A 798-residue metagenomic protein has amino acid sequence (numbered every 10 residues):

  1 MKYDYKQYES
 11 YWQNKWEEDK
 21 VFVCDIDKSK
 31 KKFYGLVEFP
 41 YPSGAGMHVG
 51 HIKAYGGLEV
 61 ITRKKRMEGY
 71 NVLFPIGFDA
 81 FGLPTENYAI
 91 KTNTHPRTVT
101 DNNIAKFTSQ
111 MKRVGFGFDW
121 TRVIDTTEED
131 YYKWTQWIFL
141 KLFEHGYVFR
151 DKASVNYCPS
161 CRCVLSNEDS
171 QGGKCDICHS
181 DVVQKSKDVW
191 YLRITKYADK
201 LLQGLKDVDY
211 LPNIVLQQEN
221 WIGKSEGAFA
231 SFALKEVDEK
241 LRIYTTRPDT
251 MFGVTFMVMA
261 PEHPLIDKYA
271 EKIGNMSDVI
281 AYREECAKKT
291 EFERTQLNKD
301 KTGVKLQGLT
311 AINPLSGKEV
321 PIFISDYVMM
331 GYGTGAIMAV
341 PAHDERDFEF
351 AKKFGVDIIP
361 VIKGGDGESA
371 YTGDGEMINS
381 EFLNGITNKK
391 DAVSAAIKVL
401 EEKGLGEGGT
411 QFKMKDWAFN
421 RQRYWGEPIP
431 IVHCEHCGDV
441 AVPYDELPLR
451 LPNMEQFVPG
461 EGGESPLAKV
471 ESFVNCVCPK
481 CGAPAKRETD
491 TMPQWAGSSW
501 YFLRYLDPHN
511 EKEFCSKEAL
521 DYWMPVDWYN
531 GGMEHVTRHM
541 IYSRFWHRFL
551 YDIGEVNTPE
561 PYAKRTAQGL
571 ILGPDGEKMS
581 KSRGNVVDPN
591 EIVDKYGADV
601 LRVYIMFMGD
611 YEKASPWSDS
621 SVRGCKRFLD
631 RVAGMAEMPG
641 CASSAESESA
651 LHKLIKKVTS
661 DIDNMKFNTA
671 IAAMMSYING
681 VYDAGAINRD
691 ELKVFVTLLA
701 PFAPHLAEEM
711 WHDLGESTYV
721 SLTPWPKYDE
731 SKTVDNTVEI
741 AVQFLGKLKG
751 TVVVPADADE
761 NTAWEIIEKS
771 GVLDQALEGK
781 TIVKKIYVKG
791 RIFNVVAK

Functional and structural regions predicted by a protein language model:
M1-L36, R66-P75, V99-K106, Y282-F323 (+1 more regions): Conserved oxyanion/phosphate-binding beta-strand-loop segments in alpha/beta enzyme cores
K2, Y11, K15-D19, K91-L241 (+10 more regions): Residue patterns forming the tRNA-binding/recognition surfaces of aminoacyl-tRNA synthetases and related DALR
Y3, K224-F229, K363-D366, A370-K398 (+8 more regions): Long, charged, mostly alpha-helical binding arms that flank functional sites
Y3, Y8-Q13, V49, T135-I358 (+7 more regions): NTP-handling and nucleic-acid-processing catalytic cores
D25-P96, T100, V123-I138, T245-T246 (+2 more regions): N-terminal catalytic cores of NTP/NDP-binding nucleotidyl/phosphoryl-transfer enzymes
R63-N71, K91-R97, R113-G117, E144-R150 (+18 more regions): Secondary-structure transition/capping motifs at alpha-helix termini and the adjoining loop/turn into the next element
D79, E144-N156, S160, G408-C437 (+5 more regions): Helix-rich, typically C-terminal accessory recognition domains appended to large enzymatic cores
A441-C478, A483-R487, P493, A741-L745: Long, His/Glu/Asp-enriched segments that create or flank divalent metal/ion-associated functional microenvironments
